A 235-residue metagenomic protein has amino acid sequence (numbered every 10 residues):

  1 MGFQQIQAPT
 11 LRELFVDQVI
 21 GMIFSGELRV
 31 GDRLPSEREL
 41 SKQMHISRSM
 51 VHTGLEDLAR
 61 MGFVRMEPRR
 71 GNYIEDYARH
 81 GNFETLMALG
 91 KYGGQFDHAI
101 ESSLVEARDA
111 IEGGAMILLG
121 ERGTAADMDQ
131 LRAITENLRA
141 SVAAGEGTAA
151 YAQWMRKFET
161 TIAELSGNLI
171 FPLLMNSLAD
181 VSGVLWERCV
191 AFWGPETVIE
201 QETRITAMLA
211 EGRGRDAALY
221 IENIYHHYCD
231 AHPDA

Functional and structural regions predicted by a protein language model:
M1-A110, I117, E121: Short linear motifs at protein or domain termini
V16, L104, E112, M128 (+3 more regions): A general structural signal for well-ordered alpha-helical segments in protein cores
F96, I111, A133, T197-E200: Alpha-helix N-cap/N′ positions at the starts of helices
D97-V105, A125-M128, T148, N168 (+4 more regions): Amphipathic, non-membrane alpha-helical segments in soluble helical-bundle scaffolds
A110-G123, T160-S166: Helix-loop "lid/cap" segments that line or gate small-molecule binding pockets
D127-S141: Amphipathic alpha-helical segments enriched in hydrophobic/aromatic residues interleaved with Lys/Arg
T135, R139, Q153-T160, L165 (+1 more regions): C-terminal all-alpha effector/ligand-binding and dimerization domain of prokaryotic HTH-type transcriptional repressors
A144-G145: Short coil/turn linkers that connect adjacent helices within long alpha-helical scaffolds, especially alpha-solenoid
